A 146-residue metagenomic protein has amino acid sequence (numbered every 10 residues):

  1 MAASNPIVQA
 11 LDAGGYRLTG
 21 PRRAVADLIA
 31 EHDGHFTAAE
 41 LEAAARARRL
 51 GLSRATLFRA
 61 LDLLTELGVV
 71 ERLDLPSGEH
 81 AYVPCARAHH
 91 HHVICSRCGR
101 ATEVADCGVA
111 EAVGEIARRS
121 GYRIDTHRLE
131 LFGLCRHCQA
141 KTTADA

Functional and structural regions predicted by a protein language model:
A2-G15: Short, Lys/Arg-enriched N-terminal segment that forms or immediately precedes the first helix of a structured domain
S4, P21-R22: Short, leucine-enriched amphipathic alpha-helices that occur as contiguous helical runs
R23-L28: Pre-recognition alpha-helix immediately N-terminal to the DNA-recognition helix within helix-turn-helix or winged-helix
E31-T37: Short capping segments at the starts of secondary-structure elements
E40-R46, L57: A short acidic, leucine-rich amphipathic alpha-helix
L57-L67: Basic amphipathic alpha-helical segments that dock to polyanions
L67-A146: Non-DNA-binding regulatory cores of transcription-related proteins, predominantly C-terminal effector-binding
